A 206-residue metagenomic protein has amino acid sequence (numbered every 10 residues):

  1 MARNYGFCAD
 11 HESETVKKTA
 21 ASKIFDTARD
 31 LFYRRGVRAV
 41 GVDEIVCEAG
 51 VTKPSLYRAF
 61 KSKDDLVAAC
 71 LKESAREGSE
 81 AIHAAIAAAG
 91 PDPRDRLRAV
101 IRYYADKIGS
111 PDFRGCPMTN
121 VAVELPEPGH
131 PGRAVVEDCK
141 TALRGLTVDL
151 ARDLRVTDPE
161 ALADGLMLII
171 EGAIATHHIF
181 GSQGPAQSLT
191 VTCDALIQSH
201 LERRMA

Functional and structural regions predicted by a protein language model:
M1-T19, L201-A206: N-terminal intrinsically disordered/low-complexity leader segments
A2, K23, T27-D65, A69: Helix-turn-helix
D43, N120, E171: Conserved acidic functional residues
A69, H83-D112, D153, P159 (+1 more regions): Hydrophobic alpha-helical connector segments
K72-S79: Short, basic, alpha-helical segments at the C-terminal edge of helix-turn-helix-like DNA-binding modules
D95, S110-P131: Amphipathic alpha-helical segments used for helix-helix packing
P131-T141, R152-A206: Hydrophobic/aromatic-rich alpha-helical bundle segments in the mid-to-C-terminal region
